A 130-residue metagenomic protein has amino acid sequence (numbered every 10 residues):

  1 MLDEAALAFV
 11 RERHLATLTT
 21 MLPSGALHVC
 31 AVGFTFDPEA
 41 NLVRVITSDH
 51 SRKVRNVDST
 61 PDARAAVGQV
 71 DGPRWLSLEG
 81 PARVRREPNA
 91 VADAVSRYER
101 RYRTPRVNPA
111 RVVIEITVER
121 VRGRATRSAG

Functional and structural regions predicted by a protein language model:
M1, G72-G130: Charged, gly/pro-rich active-site loop segments
M1-A16: Short, basic/aromatic recognition patches
L7-A8, T35, G68, T104-R106: Short secondary-structure boundary/capping segments
H14-D49, R64-V67: Short beta-strand segments
